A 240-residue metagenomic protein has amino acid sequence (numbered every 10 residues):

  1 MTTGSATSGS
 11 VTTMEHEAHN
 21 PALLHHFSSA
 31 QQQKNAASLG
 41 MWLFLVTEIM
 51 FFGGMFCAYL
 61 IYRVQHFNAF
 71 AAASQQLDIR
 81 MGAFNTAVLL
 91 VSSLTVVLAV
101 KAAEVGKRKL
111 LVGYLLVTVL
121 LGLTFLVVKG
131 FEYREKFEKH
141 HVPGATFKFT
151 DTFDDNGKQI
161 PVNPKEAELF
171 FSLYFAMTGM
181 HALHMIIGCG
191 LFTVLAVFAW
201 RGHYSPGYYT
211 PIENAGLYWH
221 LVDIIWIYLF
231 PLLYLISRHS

Functional and structural regions predicted by a protein language model:
M1-S240: ...captures the hydrophobic TM-helix bundle architecture rather than a specific catalytic motif, and can also fire on
